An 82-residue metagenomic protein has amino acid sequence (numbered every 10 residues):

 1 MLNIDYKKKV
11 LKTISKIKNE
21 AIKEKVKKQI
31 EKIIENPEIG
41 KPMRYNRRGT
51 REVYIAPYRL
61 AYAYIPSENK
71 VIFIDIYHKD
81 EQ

Functional and structural regions predicted by a protein language model:
M1-D5, K9, S15-K16, E20-E24 (+2 more regions): Enriched for short, Lys/Arg-rich terminal
I30-Y54: A short, surface-exposed loop/turn module that caps and links secondary-structure elements
